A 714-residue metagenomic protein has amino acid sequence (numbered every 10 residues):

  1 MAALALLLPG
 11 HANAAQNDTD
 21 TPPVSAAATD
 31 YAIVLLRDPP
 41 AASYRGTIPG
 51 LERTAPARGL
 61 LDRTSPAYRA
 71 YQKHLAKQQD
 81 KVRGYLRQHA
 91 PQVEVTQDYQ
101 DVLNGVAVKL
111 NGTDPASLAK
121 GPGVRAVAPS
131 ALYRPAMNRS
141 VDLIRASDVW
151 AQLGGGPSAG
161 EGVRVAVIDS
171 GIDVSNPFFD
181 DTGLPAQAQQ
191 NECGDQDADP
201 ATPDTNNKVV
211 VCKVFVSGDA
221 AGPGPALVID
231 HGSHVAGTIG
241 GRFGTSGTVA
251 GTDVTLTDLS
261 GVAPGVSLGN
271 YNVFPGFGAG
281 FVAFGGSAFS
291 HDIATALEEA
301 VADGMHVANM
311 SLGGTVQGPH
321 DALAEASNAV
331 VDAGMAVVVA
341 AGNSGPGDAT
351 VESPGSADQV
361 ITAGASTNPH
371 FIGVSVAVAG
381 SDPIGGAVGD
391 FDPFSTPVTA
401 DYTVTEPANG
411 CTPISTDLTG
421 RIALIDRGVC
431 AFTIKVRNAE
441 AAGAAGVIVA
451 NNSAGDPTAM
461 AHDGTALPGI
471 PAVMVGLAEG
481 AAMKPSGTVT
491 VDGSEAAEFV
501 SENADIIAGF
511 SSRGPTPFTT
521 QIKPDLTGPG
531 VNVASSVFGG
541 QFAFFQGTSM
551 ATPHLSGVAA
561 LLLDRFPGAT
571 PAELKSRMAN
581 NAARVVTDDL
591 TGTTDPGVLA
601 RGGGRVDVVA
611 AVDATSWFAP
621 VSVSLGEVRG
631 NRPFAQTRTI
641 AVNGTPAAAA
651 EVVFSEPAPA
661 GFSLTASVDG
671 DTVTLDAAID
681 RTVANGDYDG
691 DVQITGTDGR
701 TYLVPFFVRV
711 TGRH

Functional and structural regions predicted by a protein language model:
A15-A136, P646: Inhibitory N-terminal propeptides of secreted protease zymogens
A15-A26, R87, V95-Q100, A107-A119 (+7 more regions): N-terminal domain-start motif of subtilase-like serine proteases
A26-A27, Y44-G46, Q152-F289, D303-H306 (+7 more regions): Subtilisin-like serine protease catalytic core
D142, S158-E161, A294, S556 (+4 more regions): Short, solvent-exposed loop/turn segments enriched in Ser/Thr/Gly
I168, P177-L184, N191, D199 (+7 more regions): Structured lumen-facing ectodomains of secretory-pathway proteins
A236-G240, T248, V273-F274, T350 (+5 more regions): Hydrolase catalytic cores
T362, T465-S486, L526, D564-R638 (+2 more regions): C-terminal subdomain of the subtilisin-like protease fold in secreted/lumenal serine endopeptidases
T615-G626, P646-A678: Surface-exposed binding patches on compact interaction domains or structured appendages
